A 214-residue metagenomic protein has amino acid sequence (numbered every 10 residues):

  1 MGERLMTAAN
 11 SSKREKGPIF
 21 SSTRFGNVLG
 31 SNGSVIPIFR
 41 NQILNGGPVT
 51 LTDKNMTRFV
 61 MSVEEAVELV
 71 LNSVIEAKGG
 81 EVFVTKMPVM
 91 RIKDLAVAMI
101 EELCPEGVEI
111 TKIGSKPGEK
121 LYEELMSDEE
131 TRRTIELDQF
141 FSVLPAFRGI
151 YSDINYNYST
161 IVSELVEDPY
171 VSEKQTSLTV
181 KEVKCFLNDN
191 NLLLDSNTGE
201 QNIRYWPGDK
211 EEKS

Functional and structural regions predicted by a protein language model:
G2-M6: Conserved catalytic Lys-bearing alpha helix of Rossmann-like short-chain dehydrogenase/reductases
T7-S214: Strand-loop microenvironment adjacent to phosphate/nucleotide-handling motifs in alpha/beta enzyme folds
